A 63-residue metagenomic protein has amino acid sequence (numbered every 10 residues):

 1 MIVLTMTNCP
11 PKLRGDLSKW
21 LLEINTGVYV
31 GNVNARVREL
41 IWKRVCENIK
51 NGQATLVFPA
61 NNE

Functional and structural regions predicted by a protein language model:
I2-T5, C9-S18, L22-E63: Basic nucleic-acid-binding interfaces
